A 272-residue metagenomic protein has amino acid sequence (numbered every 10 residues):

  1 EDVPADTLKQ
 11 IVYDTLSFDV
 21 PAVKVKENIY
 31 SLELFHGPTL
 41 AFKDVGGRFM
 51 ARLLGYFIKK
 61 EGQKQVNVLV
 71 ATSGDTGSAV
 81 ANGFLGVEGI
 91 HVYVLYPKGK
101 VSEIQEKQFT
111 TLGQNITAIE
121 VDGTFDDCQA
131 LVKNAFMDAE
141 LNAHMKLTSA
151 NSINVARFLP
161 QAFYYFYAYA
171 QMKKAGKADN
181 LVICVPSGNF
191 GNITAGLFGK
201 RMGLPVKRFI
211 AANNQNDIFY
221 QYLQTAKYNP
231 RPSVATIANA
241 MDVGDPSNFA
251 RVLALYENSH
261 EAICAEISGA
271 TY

Functional and structural regions predicted by a protein language model:
E1-Y272: PLP-dependent amino-acid enzyme catalytic core
